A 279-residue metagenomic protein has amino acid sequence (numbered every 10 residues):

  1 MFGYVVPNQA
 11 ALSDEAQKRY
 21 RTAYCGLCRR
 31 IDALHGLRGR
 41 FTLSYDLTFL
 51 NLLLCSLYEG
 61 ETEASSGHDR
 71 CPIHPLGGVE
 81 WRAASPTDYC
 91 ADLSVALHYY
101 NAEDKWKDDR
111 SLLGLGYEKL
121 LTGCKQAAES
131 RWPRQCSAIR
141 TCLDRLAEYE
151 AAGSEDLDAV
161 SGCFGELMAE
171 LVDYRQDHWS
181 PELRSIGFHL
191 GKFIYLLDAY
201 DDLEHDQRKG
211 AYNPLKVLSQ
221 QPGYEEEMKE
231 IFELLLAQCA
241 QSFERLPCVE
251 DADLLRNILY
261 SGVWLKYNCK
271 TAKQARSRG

Functional and structural regions predicted by a protein language model:
M1-S185, K192, L196-E233, Q241-D251 (+3 more regions): Acidic catalytic motifs of isoprenoid enzymes
L254-Y260: Short, electropositive alpha-helical surface patch
